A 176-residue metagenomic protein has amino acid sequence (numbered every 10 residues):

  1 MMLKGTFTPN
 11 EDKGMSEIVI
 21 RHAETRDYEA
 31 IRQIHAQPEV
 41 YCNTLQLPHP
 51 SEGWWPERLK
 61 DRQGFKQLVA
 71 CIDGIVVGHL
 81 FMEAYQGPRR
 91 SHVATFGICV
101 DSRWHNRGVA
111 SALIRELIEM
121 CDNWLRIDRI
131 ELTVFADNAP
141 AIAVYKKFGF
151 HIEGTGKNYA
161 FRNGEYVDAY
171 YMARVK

Functional and structural regions predicted by a protein language model:
M1-G14: Acyl-donor-binding surface of acyltransferase catalytic domains
I18-Q33: A short beta-loop-alpha structural element at the N-terminal edge of CoA-dependent acyl/N-acetyltransferase catalytic
T25, P38-R103, I114-E116, M120 (+1 more regions): Acetyl-CoA-dependent GNAT
F65, V167-Y171: Short hydrophobic/aromatic beta-strand or adjacent loop that forms the aromatic wall/cage of a ligand/substrate-binding
H105, L132-I142, Y159-N163: Conserved beta-strand-loop-alpha-helix junction that forms the acyl-donor binding cleft
R107, S111-A112, A136-G154: Conserved active-site alpha-helix within GNAT-family acetyltransferase domains
D122-T133: Conserved GNAT acetyl-CoA-binding A-motif
